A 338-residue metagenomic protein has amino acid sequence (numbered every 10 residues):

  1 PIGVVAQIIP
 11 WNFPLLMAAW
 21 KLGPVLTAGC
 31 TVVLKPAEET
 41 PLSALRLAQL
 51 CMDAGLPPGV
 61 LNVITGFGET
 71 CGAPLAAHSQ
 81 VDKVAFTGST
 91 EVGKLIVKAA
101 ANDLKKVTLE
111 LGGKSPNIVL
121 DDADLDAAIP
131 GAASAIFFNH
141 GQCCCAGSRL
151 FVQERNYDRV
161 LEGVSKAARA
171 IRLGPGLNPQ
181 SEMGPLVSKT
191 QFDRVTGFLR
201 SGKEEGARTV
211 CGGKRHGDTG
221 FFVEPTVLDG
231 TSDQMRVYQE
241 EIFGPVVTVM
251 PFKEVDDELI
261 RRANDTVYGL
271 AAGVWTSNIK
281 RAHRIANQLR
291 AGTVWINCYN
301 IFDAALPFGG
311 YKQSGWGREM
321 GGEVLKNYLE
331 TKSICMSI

Functional and structural regions predicted by a protein language model:
P1-A127: Rossmann-like NAD(P) dinucleotide-binding subdomain of oxidoreductase/dehydrogenase enzymes
V5, T31, E39, G68-T70 (+14 more regions): Gly/Ser/Thr-rich beta-alpha loop segments that engage phosphate groups in nucleotides
L16, V33, N62, A85 (+6 more regions): Structural detector of well-ordered beta-strand residues that form the stable sheet scaffold of enzyme domains
V81, I118, R172, E204-E205 (+2 more regions): Conserved C-terminal structural/oligomerization subdomain of aldehyde/semialdehyde dehydrogenase
K83, E91-S232, V255-D257, I296: ALDH superfamily catalytic-core signature
